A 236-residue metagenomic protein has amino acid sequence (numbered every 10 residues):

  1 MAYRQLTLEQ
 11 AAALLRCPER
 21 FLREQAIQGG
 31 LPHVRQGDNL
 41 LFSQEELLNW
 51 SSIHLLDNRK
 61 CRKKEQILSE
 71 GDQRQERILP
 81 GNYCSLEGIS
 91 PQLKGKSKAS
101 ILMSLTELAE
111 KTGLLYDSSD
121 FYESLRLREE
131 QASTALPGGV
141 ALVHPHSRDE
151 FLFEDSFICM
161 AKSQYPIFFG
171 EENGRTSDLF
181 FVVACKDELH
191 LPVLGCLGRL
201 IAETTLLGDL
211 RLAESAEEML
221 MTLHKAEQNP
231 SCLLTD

Functional and structural regions predicted by a protein language model:
M1-D236: Cytosolic covalent-transfer regions centered on His/Cys nucleophiles that carry phosphoryl or persulfide groups
